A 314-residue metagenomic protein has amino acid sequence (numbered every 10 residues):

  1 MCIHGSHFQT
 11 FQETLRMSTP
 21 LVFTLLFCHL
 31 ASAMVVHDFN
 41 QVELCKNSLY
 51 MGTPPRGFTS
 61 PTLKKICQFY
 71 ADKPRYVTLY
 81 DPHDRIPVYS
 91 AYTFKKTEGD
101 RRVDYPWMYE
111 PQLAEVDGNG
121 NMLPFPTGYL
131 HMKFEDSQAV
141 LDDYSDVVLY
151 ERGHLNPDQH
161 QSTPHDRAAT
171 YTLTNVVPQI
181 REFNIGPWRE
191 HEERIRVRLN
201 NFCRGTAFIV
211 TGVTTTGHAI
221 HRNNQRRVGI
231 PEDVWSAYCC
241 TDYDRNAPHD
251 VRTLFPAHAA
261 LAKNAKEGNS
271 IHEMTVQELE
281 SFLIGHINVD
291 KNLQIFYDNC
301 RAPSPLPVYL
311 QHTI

Functional and structural regions predicted by a protein language model:
C2-R16, L25, H29, H37-E43 (+5 more regions): C-terminal, well-folded lobe of enzymatic/effector domains
L49, T53-T62, H83: Extended, hydrophobic alpha-helical segments
K65-C67: N-terminus-biased detector of the onset of the functional/mature region
F69-D72, P82-R85, V148-Y150, T172 (+2 more regions): Extracellular/periplasmic catalytic domains that process cell-envelope and extracellular macromolecules
Y80-H191: Betabetaalpha-Me/HNH-type nuclease active-site subdomain
